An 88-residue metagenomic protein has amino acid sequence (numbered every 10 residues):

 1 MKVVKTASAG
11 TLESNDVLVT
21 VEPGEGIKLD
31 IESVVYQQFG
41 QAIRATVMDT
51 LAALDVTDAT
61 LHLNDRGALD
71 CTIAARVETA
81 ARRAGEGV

Functional and structural regions predicted by a protein language model:
M1-V88: N-terminal intrinsically disordered, cationic/polar leader segments that include organellar targeting peptides
